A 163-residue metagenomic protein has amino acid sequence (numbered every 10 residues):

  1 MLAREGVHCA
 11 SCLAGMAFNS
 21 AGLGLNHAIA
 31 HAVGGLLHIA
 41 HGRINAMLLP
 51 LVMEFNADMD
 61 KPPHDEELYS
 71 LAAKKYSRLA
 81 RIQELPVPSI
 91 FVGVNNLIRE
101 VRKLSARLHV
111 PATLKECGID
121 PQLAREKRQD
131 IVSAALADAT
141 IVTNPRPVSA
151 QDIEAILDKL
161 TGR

Functional and structural regions predicted by a protein language model:
M1-A21: Carboxylate- and glycine-rich phosphate/diphosphate-binding segment that chelates Mg2+/Mn2+
L2, V92, K115-G118, P145-Q151: Short coil/turn segments at secondary-structure boundaries
G24, R102-V110, D130-L136: Short acidic alpha-helix initiation/capping motifs at coil-to-helix transition points, especially at protein N-termini
H27: Short conserved active-site loop signatures built around small residues
H31-L36, M53: Interfacial segments of multi-pass membrane proteins
I39, R43-E126: Gly/Pro-rich interdomain helix-loop hinge
L123-R163: Short, amphipathic C-terminal "tail helix"
